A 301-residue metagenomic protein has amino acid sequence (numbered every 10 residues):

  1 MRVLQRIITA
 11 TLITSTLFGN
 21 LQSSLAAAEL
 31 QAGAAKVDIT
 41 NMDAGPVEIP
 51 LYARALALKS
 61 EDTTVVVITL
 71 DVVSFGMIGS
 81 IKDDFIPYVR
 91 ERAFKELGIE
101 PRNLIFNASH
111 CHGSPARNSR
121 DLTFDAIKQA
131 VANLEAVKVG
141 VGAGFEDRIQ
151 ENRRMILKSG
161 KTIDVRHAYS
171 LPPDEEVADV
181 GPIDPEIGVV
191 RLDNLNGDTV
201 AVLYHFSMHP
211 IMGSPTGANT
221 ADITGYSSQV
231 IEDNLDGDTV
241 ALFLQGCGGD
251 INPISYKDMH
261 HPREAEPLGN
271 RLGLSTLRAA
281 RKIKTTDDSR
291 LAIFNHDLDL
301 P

Functional and structural regions predicted by a protein language model:
M1-R6: Positively charged n-region of N-terminal signal peptides that target proteins for export
I7-N20: Bacterial N-terminal signal peptides
N20-A27: Sec/Tat signal peptide C-region and signal peptidase I cleavage site
A27-V240, G246-G248, N252, Y256-P267 (+2 more regions): Conserved beta-alpha junction segments in alpha/beta enzyme cores
L272: Anionic-ligand-binding alpha/beta catalytic cores of soluble enzymes and soluble regulatory domains that recognize
